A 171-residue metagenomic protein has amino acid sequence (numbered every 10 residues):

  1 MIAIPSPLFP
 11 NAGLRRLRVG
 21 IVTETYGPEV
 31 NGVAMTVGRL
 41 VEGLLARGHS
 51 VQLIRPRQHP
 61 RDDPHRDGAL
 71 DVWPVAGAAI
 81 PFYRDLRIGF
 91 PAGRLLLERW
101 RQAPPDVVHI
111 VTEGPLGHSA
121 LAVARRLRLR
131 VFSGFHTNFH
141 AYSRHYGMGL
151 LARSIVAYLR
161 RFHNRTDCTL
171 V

Functional and structural regions predicted by a protein language model:
M1-A76, W100: N-terminal subdomain of nucleotide-sugar transferases
V19, V108, T169: Receiver (REC) domain switch-region micro-motif
L45, R125, H163: Anion (oxyanion) recognition and catalysis
S50, D106, R128-R130, C168: Residue-level detector of anion-binding/catalytic polar loops
I54, I110-V111, G134: Structural motif
G68-A76, F90, R126-R128, M148-A152: Short, hinge-like loop/turn segments at secondary-structure boundaries
A79-I110, P115-A122, R126, R153-A157: An amphipathic, basic-hydrophobic alpha-helix
R130-F132, A141-R165, L170-V171: Nucleotide-sugar donor phosphate/pyrophosphate-binding loop at the beta->alpha transition of glycosyltransferases
